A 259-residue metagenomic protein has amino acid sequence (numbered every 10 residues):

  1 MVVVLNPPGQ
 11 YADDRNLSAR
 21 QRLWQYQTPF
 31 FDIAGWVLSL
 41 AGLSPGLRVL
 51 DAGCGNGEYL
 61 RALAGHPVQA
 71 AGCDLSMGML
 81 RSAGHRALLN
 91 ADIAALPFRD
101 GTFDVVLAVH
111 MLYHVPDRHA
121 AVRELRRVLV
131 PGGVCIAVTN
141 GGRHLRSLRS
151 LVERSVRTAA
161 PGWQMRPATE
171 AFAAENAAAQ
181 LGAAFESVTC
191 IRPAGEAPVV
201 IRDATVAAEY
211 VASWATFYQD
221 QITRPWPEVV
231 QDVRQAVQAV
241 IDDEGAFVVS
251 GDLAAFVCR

Functional and structural regions predicted by a protein language model:
M1-S44, E58-Y59: Conserved class I S-adenosyl-L-methionine
R48, G133-V134: Short glycine-centered segments of the SAM/dcSAM-binding site in methyltransferase folds
L50-A95: Class I SAM-dependent methyltransferase SAM/SAH-binding core
A94-V105: A short acidic, Gly/Pro-enriched loop at the edge of an enzyme's catalytic core that lines a small-molecule cofactor
V105-D117: A short SAM/SAH-binding and catalytic strip from SAM-dependent methyltransferases
H119-P131: A short glycine-rich, Lys/Arg-flanked "PGG" loop and its adjoining helix->strand segment in the class I
V134-I201: Conserved catalytic/acceptor-binding region of the Class I
F172, A179-R259: Conserved Class I S-adenosyl-L-methionine
